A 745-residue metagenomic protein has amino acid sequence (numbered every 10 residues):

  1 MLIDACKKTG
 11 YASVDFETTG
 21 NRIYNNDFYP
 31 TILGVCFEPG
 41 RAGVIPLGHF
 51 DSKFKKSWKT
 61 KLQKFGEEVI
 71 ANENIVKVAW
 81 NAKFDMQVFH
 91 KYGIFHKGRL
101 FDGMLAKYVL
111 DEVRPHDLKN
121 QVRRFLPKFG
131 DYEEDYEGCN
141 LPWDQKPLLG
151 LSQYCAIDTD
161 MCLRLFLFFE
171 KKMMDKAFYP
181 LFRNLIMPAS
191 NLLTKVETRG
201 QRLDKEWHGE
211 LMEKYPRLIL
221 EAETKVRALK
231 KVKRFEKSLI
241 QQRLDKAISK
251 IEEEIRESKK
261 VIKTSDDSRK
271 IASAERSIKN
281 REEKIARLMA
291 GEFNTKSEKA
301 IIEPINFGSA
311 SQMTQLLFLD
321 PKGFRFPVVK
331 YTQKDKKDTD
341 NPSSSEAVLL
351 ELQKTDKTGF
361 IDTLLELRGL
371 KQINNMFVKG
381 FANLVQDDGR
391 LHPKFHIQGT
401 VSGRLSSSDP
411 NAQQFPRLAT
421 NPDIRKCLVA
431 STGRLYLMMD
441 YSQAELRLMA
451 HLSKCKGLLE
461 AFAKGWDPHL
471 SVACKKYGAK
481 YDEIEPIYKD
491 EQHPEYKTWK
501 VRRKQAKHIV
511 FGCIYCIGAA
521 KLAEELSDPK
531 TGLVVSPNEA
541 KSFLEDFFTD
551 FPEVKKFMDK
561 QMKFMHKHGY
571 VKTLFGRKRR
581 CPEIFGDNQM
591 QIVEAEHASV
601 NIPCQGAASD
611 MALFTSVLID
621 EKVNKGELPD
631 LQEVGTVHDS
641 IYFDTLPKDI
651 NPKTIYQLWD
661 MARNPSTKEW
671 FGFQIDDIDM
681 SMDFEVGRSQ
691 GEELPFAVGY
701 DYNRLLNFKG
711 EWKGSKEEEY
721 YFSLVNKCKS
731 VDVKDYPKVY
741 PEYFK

Functional and structural regions predicted by a protein language model:
M1-K745: Conserved catalytic core of nucleotide polymerization and phosphodiester-bond processing enzymes
